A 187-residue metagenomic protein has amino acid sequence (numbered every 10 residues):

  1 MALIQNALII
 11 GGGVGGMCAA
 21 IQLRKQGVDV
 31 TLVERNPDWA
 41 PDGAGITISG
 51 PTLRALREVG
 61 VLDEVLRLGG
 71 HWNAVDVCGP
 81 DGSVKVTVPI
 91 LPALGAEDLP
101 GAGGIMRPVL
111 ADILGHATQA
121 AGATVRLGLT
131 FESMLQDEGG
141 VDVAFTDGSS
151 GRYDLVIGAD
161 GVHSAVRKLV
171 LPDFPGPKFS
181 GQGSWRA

Functional and structural regions predicted by a protein language model:
A2-A7, P51-L171, P175-A187: Conserved N-terminal helical subregion
A7-I9, V30: Conserved hydrophobic helix-helix packing surfaces used for dimerization/oligomerization
G11-V14, R35: Glycine-rich Rossmann-fold phosphate-binding loop(s) that bind the pyrophosphate of adenine dinucleotide cofactors
G15, D38, H163: Conserved Rossmann-like nucleotide-cofactor binding loop
C18-A19, V166: Hydrolases whose catalytic domains are alpha/beta-hydrolase-1, hotdog thioesterase, or metallo-beta-lactamase-like
A19-V28, A55-E58: A short, Lys/Arg-enriched amphipathic alpha-helix followed by its capping loop at the start of a domain
R24-A44: Glycine-rich FAD pyrophosphate-binding loop
P37-R57: Conserved N-terminal glycine-rich FAD pyrophosphate-binding loop of Rossmann-like flavoproteins
